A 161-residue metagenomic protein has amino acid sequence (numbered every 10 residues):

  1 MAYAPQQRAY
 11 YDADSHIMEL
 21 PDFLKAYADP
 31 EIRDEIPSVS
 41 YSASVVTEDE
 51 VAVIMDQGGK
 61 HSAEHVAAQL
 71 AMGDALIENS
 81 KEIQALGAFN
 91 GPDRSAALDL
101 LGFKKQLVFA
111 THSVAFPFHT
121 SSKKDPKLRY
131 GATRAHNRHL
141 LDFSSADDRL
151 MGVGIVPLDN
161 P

Functional and structural regions predicted by a protein language model:
M1-P161: Helix-coil boundary/capping segments in enzymes
